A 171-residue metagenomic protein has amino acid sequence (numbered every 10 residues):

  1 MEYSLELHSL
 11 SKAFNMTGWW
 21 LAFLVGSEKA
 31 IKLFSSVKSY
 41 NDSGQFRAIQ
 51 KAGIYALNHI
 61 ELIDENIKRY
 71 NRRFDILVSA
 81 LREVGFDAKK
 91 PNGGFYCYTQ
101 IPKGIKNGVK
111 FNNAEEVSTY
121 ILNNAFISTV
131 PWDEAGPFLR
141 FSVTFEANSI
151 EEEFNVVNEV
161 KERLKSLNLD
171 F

Functional and structural regions predicted by a protein language model:
M1-F171: PLP-dependent class I/II
